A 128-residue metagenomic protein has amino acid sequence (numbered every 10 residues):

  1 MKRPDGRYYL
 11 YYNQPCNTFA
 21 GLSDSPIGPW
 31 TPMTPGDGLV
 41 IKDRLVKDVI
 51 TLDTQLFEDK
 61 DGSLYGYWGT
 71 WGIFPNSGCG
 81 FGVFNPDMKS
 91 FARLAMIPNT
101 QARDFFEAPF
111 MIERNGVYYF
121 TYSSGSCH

Functional and structural regions predicted by a protein language model:
M1-H128: Carbohydrate-active catalytic/glycan-binding domains of CAZyme proteins, especially the secreted or lumenal ectodomains
